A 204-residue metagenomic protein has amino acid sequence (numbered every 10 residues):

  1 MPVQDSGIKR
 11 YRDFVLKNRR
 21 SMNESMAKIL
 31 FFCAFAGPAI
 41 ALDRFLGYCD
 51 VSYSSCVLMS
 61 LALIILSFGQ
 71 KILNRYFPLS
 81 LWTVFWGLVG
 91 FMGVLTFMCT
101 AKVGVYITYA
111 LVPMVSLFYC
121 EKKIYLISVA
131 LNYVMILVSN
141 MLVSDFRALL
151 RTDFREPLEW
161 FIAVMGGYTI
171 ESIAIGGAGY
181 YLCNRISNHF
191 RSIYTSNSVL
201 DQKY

Functional and structural regions predicted by a protein language model:
M1-R19: Short, Lys/Arg-rich, polar N-terminal cytosolic tail immediately upstream of the first transmembrane signal-anchor
R12-V15, S198-Y204: A conserved cytosolic signaling coiled-coil/coupling helix that links sensory/transmembrane modules
D13-A27, C49-Y53, K71-N74, P78-W82 (+4 more regions): Membrane-water interface of alpha-helical transmembrane segments
E24-A101, T108-M114, N132-Y133: Hydrophobic transmembrane alpha-helices and their membrane-interface boundaries in multi-pass, membrane-anchored
P38-M59, K122-N188: Alpha-helical transmembrane segments and their interfaces in multipass membrane proteins
L66-I72, G93-K102, S116-L126, V138-L149: Juxtamembrane membrane-interface segments at transmembrane alpha-helix termini
N184, N188-Q202: Polar/charged heptad-repeat coiled-coil helices used as signal-transmission/dimerization stalks
